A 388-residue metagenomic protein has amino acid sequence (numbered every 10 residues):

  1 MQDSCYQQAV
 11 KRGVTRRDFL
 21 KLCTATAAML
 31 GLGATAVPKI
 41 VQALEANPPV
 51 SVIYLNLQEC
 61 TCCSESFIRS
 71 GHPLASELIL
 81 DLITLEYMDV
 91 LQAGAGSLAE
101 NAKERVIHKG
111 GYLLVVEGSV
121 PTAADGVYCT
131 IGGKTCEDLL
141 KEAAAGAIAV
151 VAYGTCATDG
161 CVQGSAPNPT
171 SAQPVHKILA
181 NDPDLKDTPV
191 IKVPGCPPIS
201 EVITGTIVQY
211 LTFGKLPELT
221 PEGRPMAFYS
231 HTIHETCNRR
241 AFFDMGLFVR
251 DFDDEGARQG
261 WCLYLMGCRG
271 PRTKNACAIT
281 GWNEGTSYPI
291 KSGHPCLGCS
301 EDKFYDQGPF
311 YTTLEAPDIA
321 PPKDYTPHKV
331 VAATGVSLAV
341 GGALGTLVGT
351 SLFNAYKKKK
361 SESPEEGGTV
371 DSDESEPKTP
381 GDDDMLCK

Functional and structural regions predicted by a protein language model:
M1-V14, Q42, T379, D383: N-terminal secretory signal peptides
Q2, D18-I40: N-terminal export signals
L20, V37-L140: Extended, subdomain-level signal for the structured scaffold at the beginning of enzyme domains
S200-T204, V208-G281: A conserved mid-domain beta-alpha-beta active-site/ligand-binding segment of alpha/beta enzyme cores
E255-G256, G281-P289, F310-A320: Short cysteine/histidine-rich metal-coordination sites, predominantly Zn2+-binding motifs
D324-S337: Juxtamembrane/start-of-transmembrane alpha-helix segments at the extracytoplasmic/lumenal side of membrane anchors
V340-A355: Alpha-helical transmembrane segments
K360-C387: Cytoplasmic C-terminal tails of single-pass
